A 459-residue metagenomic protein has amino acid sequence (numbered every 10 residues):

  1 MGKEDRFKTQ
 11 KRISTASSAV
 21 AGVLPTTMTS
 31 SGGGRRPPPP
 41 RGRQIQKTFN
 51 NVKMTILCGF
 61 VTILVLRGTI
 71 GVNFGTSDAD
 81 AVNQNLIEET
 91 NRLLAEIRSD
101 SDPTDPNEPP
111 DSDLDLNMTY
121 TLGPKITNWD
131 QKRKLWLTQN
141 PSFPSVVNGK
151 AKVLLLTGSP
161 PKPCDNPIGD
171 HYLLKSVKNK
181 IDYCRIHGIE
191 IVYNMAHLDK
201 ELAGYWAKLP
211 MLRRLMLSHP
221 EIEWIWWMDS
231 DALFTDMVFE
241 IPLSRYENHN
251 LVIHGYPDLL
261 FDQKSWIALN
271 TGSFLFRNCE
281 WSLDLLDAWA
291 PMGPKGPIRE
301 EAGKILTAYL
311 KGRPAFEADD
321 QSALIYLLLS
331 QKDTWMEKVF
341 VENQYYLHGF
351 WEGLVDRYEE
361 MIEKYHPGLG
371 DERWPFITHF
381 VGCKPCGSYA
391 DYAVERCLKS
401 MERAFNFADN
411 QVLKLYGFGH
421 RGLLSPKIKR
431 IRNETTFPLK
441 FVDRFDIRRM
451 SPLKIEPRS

Functional and structural regions predicted by a protein language model:
G2-Y172, S176, C386-S459: Juxtamembrane luminal stem/stalk of type II transmembrane Golgi/ER carbohydrate-processing enzymes
E4-R6, T55, A207-P210, R214 (+1 more regions): Catalytic core and acceptor-binding pocket of nucleotide-sugar-dependent glycosyltransferases
Q139-F143, D165-D170, S176-K180, L198-D199 (+4 more regions): Eukaryotic intrinsically disordered and solvent-exposed regulatory patches
G149-L154, R185-E190, E221-W224, G272 (+1 more regions): Core residues of folded domains in eukaryotic genome-function proteins
P160-K162, L198, A232-L233, P257-L259 (+3 more regions): Short, solvent-exposed loop/turn segments at secondary-structure junctions
P161-Y172, E201-L202, K304-A315: Short, flexible/disordered intra-domain loops and linkers
S176-V192: Acidic donor-binding segment of Leloir-type glycosyltransferases
L198, G204-L283: GT-A fold catalytic core of metal-dependent nucleotide-sugar glycosyltransferases, centered on the diacidic
